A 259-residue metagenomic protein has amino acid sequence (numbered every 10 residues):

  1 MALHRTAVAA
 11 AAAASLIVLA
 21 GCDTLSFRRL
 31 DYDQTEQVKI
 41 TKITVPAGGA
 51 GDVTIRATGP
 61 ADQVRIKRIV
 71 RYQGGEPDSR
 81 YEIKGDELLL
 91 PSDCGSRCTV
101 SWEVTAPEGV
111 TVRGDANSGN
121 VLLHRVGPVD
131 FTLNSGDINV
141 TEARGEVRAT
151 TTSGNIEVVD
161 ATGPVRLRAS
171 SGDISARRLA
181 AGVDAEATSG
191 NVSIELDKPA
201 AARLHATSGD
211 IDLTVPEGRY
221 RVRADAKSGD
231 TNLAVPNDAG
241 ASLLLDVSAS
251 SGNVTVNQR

Functional and structural regions predicted by a protein language model:
A2-G75, D93-T105, T231-A241: Short acidic/polar N-terminal linker immediately downstream of export determinants
D33-Q37, E76-T150, N155-V159, G163 (+2 more regions): Right-handed parallel beta-helix
E36-V38, V45-A47, A57, L90-S92 (+9 more regions): Hydrophobic residues in beta-strands and at strand termini
K42, Q63, E87, T111 (+1 more regions): Residues at the starts of beta-strands that form the adenosine-phosphate
I43-A47, G114, F131, A185 (+1 more regions): Active-site alpha-helical segments that house and flank conserved acidic catalytic motifs for diphosphate chemistry
P60-D62, V100, E108-V110, A200 (+1 more regions): A generic structural signal for short beta-strands and their flanking turns/coil linkers
Q63-R65, G74-G75, R97-T99, L122 (+6 more regions): A short local loop/turn or secondary-structure capping micro-motif enriched for an aromatic residue
D160, P164-R259: Short, surface-exposed interaction patches in beta-rich subdomains that mediate adhesion/assembly near membranes
